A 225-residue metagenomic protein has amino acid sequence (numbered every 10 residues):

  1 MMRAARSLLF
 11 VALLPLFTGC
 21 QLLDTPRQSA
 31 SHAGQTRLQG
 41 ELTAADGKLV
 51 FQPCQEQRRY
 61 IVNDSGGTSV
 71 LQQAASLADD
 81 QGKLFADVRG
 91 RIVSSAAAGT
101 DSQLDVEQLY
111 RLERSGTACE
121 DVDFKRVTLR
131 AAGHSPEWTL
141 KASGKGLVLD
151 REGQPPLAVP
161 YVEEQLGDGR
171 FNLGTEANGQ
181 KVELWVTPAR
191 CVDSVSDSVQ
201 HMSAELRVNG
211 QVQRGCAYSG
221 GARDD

Functional and structural regions predicted by a protein language model:
M1-L9: Bacterial N-terminal signal peptides that target proteins for export
L16-G19: C-terminal motif of bacterial Sec signal peptides marking the signal peptidase cleavage site
Q21-D24: Bacterial signal peptide processing site
S31-Q52, G90: Structural detector for short beta-strands of small beta-barrel domains
L38-D46, S115-W138: Tryptophan-anchored aromatic micro-motifs
G40, A78-Q103: Flexible glycine-rich surface loops and low-complexity tracts that mediate binding to linear polymers
C54-G66, A132-W185: Central antiparallel beta-sheet cores of small beta-barrel/beta-sandwich binding domains
V93-V122: OB-fold/S1-family single-stranded nucleic acid-binding modules
